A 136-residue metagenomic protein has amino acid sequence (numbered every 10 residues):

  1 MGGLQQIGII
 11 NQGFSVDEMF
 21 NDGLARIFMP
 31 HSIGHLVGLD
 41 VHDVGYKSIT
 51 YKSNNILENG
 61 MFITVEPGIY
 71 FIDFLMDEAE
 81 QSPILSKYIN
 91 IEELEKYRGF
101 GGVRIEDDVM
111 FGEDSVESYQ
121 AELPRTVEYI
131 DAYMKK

Functional and structural regions predicted by a protein language model:
M1-K136: Active-site neighborhoods and metal-handling regions in enzymes and metal-associated proteins
